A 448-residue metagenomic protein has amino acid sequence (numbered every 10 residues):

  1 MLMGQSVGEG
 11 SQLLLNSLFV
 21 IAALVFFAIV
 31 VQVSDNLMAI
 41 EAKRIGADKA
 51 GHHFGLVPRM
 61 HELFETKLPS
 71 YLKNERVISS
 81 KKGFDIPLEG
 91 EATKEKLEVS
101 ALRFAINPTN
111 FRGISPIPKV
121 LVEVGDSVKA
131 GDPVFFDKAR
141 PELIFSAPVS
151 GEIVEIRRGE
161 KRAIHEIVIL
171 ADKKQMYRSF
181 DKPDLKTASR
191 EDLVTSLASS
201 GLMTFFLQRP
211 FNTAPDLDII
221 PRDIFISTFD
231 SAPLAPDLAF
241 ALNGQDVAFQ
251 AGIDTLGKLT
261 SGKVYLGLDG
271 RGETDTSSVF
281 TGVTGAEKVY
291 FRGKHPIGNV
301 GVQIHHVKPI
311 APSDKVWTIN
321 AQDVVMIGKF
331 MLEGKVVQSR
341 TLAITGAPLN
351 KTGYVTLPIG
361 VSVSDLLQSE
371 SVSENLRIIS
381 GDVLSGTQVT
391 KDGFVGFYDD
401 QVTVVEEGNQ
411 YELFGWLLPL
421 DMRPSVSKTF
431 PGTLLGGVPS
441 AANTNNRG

Functional and structural regions predicted by a protein language model:
L2-H52, L143, R157-G448: Buried, small/hydrophobic-residue-enriched core segments of structured protein domains
M38-L121, F291: N-terminal, Lys/Arg-enriched amphipathic/low-complexity engagement segments that precede the first folded domain
P116, A147, A163: Exposed loop/turn and edge beta-strand positions of beta-sandwich/beta-sheet ligand-binding modules
P116-V122, A139-E142, K351: Short, solvent-exposed loop/turn positions at domain surfaces that link secondary-structure elements or cap domain
V122-F136, E155: Short, well-structured beta-strand-loop connectors
E142-S150: Short coil-to-beta-strand transition motifs
